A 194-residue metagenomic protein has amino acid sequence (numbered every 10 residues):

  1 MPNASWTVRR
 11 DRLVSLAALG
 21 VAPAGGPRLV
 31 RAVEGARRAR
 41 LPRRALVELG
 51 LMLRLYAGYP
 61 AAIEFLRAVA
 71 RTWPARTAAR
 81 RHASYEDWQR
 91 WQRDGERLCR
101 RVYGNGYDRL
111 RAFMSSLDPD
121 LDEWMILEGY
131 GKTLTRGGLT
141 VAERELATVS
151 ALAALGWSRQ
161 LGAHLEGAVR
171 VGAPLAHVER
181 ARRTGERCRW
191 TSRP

Functional and structural regions predicted by a protein language model:
M1-R12, V21-A39, R44-E48, R54-V141 (+4 more regions): Acidic, glycine/proline-rich low-complexity segments that act as flexible tails and inter-domain linkers
R12-A22, E145-L155, R183: Contiguous, well-ordered alpha-helical segments that form the cores/surfaces of helical PPI scaffolds
R159-Q160: Intrinsically disordered, low-complexity segments enriched in Gly and acidic/Ser/Thr residues that form flexible
